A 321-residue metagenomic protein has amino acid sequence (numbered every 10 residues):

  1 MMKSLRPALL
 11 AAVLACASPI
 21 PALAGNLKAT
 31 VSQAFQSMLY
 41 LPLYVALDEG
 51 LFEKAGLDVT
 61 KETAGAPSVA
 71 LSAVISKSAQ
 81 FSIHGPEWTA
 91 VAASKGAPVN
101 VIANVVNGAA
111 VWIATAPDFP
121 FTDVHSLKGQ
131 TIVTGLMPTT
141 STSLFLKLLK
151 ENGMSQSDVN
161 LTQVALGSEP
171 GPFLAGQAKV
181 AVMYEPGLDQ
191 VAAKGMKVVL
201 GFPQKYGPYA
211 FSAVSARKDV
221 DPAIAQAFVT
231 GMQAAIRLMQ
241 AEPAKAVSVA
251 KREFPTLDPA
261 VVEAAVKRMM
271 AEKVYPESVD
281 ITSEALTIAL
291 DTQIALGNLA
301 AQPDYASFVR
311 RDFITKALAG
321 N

Functional and structural regions predicted by a protein language model:
M1-L9: Bacterial N-terminal signal peptides that target proteins for export
L10-L14, S18: Hydrophobic helical h-region of N-terminal Sec-dependent signal peptides in bacterial secretory/periplasmic proteins
P19-A24: Sec/Tat signal peptide C-region and signal peptidase I cleavage site
G25-Q156, N160-A165, P172, K179-E185 (+2 more regions): Short, glycine-/small- and polar/acidic-enriched structural segments that line small-molecule recognition paths
E87-W88, G167-P255: Pocket-lining segment of extracytoplasmic ligand-binding domains
V105-T115, K194-K218, V229-M232, V266-A271 (+1 more regions): Periplasmic-binding protein-like
D221-A300: Secondary-structure end/capping motifs
L290-N321: Conserved C-terminal helix/tail region of periplasmic/extracytoplasmic solute-binding proteins
